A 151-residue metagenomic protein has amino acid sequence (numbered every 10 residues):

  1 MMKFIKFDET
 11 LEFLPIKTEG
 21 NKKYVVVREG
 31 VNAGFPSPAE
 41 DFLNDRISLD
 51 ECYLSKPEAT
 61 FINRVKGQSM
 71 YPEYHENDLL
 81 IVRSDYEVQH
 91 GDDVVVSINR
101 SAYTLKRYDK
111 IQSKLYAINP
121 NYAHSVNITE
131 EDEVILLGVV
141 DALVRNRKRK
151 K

Functional and structural regions predicted by a protein language model:
M1-R64, S69, A142-K151: Short, positionally conserved secondary-structure boundary motifs
D41, D45, A102, N121-H124: Short, surface-exposed beta-strand-loop junctions and turns on beta-sheet-rich folds
T60, Q89-D93: Short, hydrophobic/aromatic-rich segments at coil-to-beta transitions
Q68-Y71, D92-K114: Short, compositionally biased
Y74, Y86-V88: Short, well-ordered loop/turn sites that connect or cap secondary structure elements
D78-L79, D92: Structural motif
K110-K151: Glycine- and charge-enriched low-complexity intrinsically disordered segments
